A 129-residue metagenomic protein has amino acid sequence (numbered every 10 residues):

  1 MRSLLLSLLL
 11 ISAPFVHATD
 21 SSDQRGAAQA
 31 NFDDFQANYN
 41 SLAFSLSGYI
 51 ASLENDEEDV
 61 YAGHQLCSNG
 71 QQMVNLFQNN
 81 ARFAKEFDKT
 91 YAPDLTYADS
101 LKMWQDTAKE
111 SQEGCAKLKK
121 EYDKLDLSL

Functional and structural regions predicted by a protein language model:
M1-S3, D56: Generic structural signal for short, solvent-exposed loop/turn connectors between secondary structure elements
S3-A13: Sec-dependent N-terminal signal peptides
L10-S12, A27-A30, D34, F44 (+4 more regions): Alpha-helical structural elements
S12, V60-Y61, A108-E110: Processing junctions and N-termini across compartments
P14, S52-N55, F83-E86: General structural signal for alpha-helix termini and helix-helix connectors
F15-A18, D94: Generic low-complexity segments that are intrinsically disordered, proline-rich and/or Lys/Arg-biased
H17-H64, Y122-L129: Immediate post-signal-peptide N-terminus of mature secreted/exported proteins
S68-L129: Compact alpha-helical subdomains of small soluble proteins
